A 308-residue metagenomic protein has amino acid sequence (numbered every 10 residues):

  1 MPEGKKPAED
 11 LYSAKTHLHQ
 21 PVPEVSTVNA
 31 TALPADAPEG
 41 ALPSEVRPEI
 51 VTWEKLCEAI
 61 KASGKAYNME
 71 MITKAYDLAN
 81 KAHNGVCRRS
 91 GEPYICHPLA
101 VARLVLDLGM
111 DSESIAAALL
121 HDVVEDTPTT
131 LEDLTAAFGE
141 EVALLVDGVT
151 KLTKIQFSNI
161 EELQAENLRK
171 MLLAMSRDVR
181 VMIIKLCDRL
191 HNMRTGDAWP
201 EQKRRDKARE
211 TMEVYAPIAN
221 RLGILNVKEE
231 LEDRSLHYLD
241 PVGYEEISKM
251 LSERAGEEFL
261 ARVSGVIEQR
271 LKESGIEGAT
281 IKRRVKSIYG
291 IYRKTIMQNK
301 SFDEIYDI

Functional and structural regions predicted by a protein language model:
P2-I308: Active-site helical microenvironments for divalent-metal-assisted chemistry
